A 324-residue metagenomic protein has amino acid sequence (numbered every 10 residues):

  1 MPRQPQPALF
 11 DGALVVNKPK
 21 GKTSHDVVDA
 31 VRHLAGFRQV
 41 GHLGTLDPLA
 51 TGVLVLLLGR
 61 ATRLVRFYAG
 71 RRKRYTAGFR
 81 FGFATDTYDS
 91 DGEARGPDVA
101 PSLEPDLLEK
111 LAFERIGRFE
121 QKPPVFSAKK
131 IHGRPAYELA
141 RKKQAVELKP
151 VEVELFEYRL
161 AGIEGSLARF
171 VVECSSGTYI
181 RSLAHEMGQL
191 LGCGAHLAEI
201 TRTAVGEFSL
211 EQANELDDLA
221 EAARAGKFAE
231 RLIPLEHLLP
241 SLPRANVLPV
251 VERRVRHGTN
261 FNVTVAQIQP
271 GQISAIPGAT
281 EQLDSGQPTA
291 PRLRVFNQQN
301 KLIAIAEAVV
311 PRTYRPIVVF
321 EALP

Functional and structural regions predicted by a protein language model:
M1-H42, L46, A50, D106 (+3 more regions): Accessory RNA 3′-end/elbow-binding domains used by RNA modification enzymes
M1-Q212, A304-A306: RNA pseudouridine synthases
